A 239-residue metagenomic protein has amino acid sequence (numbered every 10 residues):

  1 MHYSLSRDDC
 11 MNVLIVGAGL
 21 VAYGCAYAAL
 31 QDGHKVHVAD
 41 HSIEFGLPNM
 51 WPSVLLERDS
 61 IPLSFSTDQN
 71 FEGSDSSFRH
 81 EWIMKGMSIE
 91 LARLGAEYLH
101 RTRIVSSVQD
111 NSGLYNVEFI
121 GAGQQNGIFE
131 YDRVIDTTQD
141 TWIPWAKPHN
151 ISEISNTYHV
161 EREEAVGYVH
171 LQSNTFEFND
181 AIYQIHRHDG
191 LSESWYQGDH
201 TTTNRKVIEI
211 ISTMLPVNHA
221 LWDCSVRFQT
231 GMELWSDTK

Functional and structural regions predicted by a protein language model:
H2-L5, H41-L63: Conserved N-terminal glycine-rich FAD pyrophosphate-binding loop of Rossmann-like flavoproteins
Y3-V21: Beta1/beta-strand and adjacent pyrophosphate-binding region of the FAD-binding site in flavoprotein oxidoreductases
V16-A18, L30-M50: Glycine-rich FAD pyrophosphate-binding loop
V21, E44, V217-A220: Conserved Rossmann-like nucleotide-cofactor binding loop
N70-E90: Short beta-strand to alpha-helix junction loop
R93-T238: Predominantly flavin-linked oxidoreductase catalytic cores and closely associated redox partners
